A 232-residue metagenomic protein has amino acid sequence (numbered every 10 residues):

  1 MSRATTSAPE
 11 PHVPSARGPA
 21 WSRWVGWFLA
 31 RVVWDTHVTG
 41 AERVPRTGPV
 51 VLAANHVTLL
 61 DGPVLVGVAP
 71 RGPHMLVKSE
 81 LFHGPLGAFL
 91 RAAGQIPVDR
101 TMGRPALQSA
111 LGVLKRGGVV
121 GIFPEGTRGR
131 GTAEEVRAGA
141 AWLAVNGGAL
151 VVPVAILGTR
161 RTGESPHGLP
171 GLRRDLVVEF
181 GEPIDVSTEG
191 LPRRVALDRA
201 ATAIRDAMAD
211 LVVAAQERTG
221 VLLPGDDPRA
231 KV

Functional and structural regions predicted by a protein language model:
M1-R46, G112-K115, G131, G171-D175 (+3 more regions): Membrane-interfacial terminal anchoring regions of lipid-handling membrane enzymes
A20-W24, R31, V44-M102, S109: Catalytic core of membrane glycerolipid acyltransferases/transacylases, capturing the structured, soluble-facing
P49-V51, V119-F123: Residue-level preference for the first positions of well-ordered beta-strands
V50, G87-A88, A110-G112, E134 (+1 more regions): Short secondary-structure transition/capping segments
H56-T58, E125-G129: Short glycine-rich anion-binding loops that position phosphate/pyrophosphate groups of nucleotides and phosphorylated
L60-D61, P105-A106, R161-H167: A short, acidic/glycine-rich surface segment
V119, E134-V195: A cross-family acyltransferase "interaction/gating" segment
